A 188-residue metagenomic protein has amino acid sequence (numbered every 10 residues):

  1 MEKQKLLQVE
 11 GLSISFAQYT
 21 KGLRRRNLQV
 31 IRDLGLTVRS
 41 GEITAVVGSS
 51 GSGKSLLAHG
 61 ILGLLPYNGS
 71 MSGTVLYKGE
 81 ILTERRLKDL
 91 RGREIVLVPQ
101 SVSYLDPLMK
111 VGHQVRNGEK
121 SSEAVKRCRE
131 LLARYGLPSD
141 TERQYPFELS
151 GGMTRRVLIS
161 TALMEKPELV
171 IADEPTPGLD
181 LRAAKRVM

Functional and structural regions predicted by a protein language model:
V47-S49: The feature captures the beta-strand-to-loop junction immediately N-terminal to the Walker
S70-I81: Conserved ABC transporter NBD signature motif
I81-V96: ABC ATPase NBD coupling module
S101, P107-S121: Q-loop/switch helix immediately C-terminal to the Walker
Y145-L149, M153: Conserved ABC ATPase signature
M164-E168: A short, proline-enriched helix->beta-strand linker immediately N-terminal to the Walker B motif in ABC-type P-loop
V170-D173: Catalytic Walker B motif of ABC-type/P-loop ATPase nucleotide-binding domains
